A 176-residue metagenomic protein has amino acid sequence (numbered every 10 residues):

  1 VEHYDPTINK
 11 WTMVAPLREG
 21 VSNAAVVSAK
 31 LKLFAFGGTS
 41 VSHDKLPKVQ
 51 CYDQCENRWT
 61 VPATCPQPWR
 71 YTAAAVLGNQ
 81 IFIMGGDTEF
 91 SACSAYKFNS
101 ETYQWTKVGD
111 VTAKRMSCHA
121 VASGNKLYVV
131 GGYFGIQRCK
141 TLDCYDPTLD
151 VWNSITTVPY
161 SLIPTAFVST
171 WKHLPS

Functional and structural regions predicted by a protein language model:
V1-S176: Kelch-like beta-propeller repeat domains
